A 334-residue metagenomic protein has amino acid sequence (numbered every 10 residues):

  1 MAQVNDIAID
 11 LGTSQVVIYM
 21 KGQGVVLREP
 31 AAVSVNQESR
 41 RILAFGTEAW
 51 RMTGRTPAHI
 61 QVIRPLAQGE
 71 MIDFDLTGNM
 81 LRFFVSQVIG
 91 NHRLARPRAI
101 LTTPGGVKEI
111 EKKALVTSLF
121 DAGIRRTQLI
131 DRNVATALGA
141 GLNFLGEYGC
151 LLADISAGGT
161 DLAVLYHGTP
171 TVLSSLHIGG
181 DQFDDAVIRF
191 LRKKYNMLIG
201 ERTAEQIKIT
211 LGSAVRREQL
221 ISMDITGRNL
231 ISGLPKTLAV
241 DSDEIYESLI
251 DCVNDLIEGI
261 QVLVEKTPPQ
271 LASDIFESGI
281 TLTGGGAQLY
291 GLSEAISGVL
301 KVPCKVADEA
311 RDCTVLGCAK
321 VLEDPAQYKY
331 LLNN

Functional and structural regions predicted by a protein language model:
M1-I155, A163-T281, A287-N334: Nucleotide/phosphate-binding catalytic cleft detector across ATP-hydrolyzing and phosphate-transferring enzymes
